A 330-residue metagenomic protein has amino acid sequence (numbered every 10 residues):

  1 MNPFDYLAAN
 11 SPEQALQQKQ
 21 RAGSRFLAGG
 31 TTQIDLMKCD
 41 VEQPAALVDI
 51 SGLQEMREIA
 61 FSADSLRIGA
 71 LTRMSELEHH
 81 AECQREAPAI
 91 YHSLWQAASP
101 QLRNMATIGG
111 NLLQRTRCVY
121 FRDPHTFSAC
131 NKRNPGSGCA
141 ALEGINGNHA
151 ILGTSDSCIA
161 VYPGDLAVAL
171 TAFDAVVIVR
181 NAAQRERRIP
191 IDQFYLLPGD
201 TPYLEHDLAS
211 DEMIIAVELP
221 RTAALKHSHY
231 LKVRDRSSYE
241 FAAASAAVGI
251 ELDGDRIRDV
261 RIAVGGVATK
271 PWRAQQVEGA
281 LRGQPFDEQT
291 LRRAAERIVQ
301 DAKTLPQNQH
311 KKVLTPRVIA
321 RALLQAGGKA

Functional and structural regions predicted by a protein language model:
M1-A330: C-terminal structural segment of proteins
